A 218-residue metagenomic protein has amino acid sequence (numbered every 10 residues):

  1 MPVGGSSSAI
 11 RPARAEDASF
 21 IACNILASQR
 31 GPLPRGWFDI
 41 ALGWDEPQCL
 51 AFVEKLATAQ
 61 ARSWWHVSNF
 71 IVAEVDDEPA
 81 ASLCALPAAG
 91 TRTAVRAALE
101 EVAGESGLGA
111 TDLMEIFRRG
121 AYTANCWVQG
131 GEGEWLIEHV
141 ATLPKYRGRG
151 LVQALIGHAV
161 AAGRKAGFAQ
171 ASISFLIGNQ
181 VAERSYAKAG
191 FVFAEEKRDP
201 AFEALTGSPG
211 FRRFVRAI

Functional and structural regions predicted by a protein language model:
A9-C23, G31-G36, A88: A short beta-loop-alpha structural element at the N-terminal edge of CoA-dependent acyl/N-acetyltransferase catalytic
A22, Q29-A57, R92, A103-L108: Conserved GNAT-fold acetyl-CoA-binding loop/helix
L42-F70, E74-V75, F117, A121-W127: Active-site rim helix/loop that mediates acceptor-substrate recognition in acyltransferases
V72, E78-P87, L136, A141: Conserved beta-strand in the GNAT
A89-E134: Conserved acyl-donor/pantetheine-binding loop and adjacent beta-alpha core of acyl/acetyltransferases and related
E134-W135, G163-S174: Conserved GNAT acetyl-CoA-binding A-motif
E138-R147, I173-E183, D199-F211: Conserved beta-strand-loop-alpha-helix junction that forms the acyl-donor binding cleft
G148-A161, R184-K188: Conserved acetyl-CoA-binding loop-helix of GNAT-fold acetyltransferases
